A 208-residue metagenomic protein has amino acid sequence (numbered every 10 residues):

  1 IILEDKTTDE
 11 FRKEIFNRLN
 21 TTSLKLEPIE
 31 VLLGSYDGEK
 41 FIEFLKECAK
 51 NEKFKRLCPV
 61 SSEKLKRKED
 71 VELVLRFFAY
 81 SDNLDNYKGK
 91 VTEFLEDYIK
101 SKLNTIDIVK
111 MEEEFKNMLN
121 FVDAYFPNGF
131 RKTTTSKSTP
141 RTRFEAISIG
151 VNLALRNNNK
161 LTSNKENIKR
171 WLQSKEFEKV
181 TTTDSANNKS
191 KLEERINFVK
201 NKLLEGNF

Functional and structural regions predicted by a protein language model:
I1-E96, T162, E166-I168, Q173-F208: Basic- and aromatic-enriched surface patches that contact anionic nucleotides/nucleic acids
N17, L75, A79, E113-K116 (+2 more regions): Internal, well-ordered alpha-helical scaffold/interface segments that support domain packing or protein-protein contacts
T21, Y80-N83, K100, N104 (+2 more regions): Short, well-ordered loop/turn and helix-capping segments at boundaries between secondary-structure elements and domains
L84, K88, N104, I108-F115 (+4 more regions): Intrinsic-disorder-associated interaction segments
Y87-S136, R143: Small-residue-rich helix-loop
D123-E176: C-terminal hydrophobic structural anchor segments that stabilize assembly/packing rather than catalytic chemistry
